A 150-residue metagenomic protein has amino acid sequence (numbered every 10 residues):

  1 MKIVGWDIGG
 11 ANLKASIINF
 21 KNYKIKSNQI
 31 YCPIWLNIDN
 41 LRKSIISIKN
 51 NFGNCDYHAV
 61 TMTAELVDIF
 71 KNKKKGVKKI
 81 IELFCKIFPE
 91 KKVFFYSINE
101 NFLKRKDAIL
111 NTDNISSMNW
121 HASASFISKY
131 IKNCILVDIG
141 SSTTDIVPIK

Functional and structural regions predicted by a protein language model:
M1-G10, S16-V137, V147-K150: Nucleotide/phosphate-binding catalytic cleft detector across ATP-hydrolyzing and phosphate-transferring enzymes
A11, S142: Conserved Rossmann-like nucleotide-cofactor binding loop
